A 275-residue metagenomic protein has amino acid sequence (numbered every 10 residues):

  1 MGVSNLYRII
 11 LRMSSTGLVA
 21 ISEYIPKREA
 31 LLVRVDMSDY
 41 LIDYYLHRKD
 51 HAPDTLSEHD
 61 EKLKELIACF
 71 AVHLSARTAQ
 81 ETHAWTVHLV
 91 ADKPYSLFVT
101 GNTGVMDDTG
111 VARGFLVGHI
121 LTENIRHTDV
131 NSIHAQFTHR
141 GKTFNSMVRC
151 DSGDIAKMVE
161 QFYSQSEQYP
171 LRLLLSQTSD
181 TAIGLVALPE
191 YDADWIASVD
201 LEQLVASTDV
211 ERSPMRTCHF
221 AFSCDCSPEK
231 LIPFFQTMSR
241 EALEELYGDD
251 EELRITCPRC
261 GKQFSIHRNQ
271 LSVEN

Functional and structural regions predicted by a protein language model:
G2-P214: Interaction interfaces in information-processing and related assembly proteins
A187-N275: Cys/His-clustered metal-coordination modules, chiefly Zn-binding fingers
